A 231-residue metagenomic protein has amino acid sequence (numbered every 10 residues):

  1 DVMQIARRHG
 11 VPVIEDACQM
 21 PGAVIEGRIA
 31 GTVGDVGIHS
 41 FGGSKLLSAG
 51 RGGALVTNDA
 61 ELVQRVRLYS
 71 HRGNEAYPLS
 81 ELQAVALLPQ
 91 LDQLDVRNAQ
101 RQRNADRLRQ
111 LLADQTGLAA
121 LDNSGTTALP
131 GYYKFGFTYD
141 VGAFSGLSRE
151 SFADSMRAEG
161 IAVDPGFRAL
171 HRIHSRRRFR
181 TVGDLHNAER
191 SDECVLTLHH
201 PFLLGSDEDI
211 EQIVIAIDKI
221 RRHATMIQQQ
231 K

Functional and structural regions predicted by a protein language model:
D1, R8, V24, A60-K231: PLP-dependent aminotransferase class I/II
D1-G27: Catalytic PLP-binding core of fold-type I/II PLP enzymes
Q4-I5, I29-V33, L55, V182: Short, hinge-like loop/turn segments at secondary-structure boundaries
G10-P12, I29, V36, A162: Proline-centered loop/turn at the N-terminus of a beta-strand
V13-I14, I38, L121, D164: Structural detector of well-ordered beta-strand residues that form the stable sheet scaffold of enzyme domains
C18-Q19, G42, R51, R67-H71 (+1 more regions): Histidine-centered beta-alpha loop that forms part of the nucleotide-sugar donor binding/catalytic region in diverse
P21, A30, L47, A120 (+1 more regions): Short clusters of hydrophobic/aromatic residues that line enzyme substrate/ligand-binding pockets
T32-R65, Y77, E81-A84: Active-site PLP attachment segment
